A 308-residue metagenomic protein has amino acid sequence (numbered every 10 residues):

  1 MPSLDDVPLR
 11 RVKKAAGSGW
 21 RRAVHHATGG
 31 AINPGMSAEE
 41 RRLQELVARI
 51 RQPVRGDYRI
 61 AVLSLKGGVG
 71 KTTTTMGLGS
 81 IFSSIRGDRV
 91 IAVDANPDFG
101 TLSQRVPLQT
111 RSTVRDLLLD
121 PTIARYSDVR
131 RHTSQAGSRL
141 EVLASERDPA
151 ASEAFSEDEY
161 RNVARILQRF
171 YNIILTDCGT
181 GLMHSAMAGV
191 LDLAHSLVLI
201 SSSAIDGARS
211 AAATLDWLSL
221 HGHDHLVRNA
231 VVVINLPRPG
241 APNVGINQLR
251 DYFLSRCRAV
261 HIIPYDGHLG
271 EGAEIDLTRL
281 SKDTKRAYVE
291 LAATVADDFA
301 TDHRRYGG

Functional and structural regions predicted by a protein language model:
M1-A61: Extreme N-terminal, non-catalytic leader segments that precede Walker-type/kinase nucleotide-binding cores
R42-L46, D57-P97, S103-R105, L119 (+1 more regions): Walker A/P-loop phosphate-binding motif and the immediately C-terminal alpha-helix
S84-E141: Phosphate-binding loop that captures ATP/GTP phosphates
V142-H184: Phosphate-binding/switch loop-helix module in NTP-utilizing enzymes
Q168-N172, H184-I205: Inter-motif core of Ras-like GTPase G domains
D177, L236-S281: Beta-strand-loop-alpha "switch" segments that mediate conformational coupling across diverse proteins
A211-V227: Conserved C-terminal guanine-recognition region of P-loop GTPase G domains, centered on the G4
G272-G308: NTP-binding/hydrolysis catalytic cores, primarily Walker-type P-loop NTPases
